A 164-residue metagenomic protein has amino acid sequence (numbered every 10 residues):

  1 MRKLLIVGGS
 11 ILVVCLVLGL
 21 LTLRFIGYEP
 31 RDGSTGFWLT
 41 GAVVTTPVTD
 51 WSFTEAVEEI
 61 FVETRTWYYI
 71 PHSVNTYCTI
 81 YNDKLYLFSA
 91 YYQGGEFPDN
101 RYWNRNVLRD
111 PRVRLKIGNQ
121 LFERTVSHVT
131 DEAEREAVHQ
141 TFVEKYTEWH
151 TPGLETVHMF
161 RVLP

Functional and structural regions predicted by a protein language model:
M1-L4: Positively charged n-region of N-terminal signal peptides that target proteins for export
I6-R24: Hydrophobic membrane-insertion alpha-helices, especially the h-region of bacterial N-terminal signal peptides
G8, H72-T76, E155, F160-V162: Generic low-polarity alpha-helical segments
V13, V62, L87, L115 (+1 more regions): Generic structural hydrophobic/aromatic packing signal, biased to beta-strands
G19-L21, G41-F53, N75-S89: Charged, low-complexity, helix/coiled-coil-prone segments
R24-P71: Short, conserved active-site entrance elements at the starts or edges of catalytic domains
Y28, F37, Y92-P164: Short, structured beta-strand-loop surface elements
V57-G95, T125: Short beta-strand segments
